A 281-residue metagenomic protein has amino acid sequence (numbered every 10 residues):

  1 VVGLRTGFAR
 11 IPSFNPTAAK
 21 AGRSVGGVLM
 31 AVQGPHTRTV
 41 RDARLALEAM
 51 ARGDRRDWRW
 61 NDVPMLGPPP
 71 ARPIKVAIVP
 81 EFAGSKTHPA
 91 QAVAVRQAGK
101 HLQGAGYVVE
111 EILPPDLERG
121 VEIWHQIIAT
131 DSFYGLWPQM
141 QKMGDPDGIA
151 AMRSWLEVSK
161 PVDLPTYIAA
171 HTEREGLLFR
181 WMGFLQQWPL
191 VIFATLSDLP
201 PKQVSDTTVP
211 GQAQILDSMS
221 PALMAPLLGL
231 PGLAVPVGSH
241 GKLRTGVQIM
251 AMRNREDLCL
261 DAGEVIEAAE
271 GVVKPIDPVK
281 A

Functional and structural regions predicted by a protein language model:
R5-Q97, D116, E270-A281: A short helix-breaking turn/cap at a secondary-structure junction
A31, P35, V235, L243-M252 (+1 more regions): Short, well-ordered beta-strand elements
P70-V79, I127-M182, P231-R244: Short helix-loop capping/hinge segments that flank enzyme active sites or metal/cofactor-binding pockets
F82, L196-L199: Short glycine-rich anion-binding loops that position phosphate/pyrophosphate groups of nucleotides and phosphorylated
P89-L113, L136-M143, Y167-W188, L216: Acyltransferase
I128, A169, L199-M219: Short, surface-exposed loop/helix-turn segments at secondary-structure junctions that function as lids/hinges flanking
R180-G183, Q212-V235: Small-aliphatic-rich amphipathic alpha-helix that forms the alpha element of a beta-alpha
